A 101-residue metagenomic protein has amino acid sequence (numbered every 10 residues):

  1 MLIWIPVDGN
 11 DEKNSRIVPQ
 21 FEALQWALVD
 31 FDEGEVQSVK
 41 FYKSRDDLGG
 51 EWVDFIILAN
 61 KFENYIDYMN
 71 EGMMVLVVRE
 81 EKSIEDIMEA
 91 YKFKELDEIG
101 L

Functional and structural regions predicted by a protein language model:
M1-W52, R79, S83-L101: Non-catalytic interface/targeting segments
E51-E81: Mid-chain, well-packed structural core segment of small domains
